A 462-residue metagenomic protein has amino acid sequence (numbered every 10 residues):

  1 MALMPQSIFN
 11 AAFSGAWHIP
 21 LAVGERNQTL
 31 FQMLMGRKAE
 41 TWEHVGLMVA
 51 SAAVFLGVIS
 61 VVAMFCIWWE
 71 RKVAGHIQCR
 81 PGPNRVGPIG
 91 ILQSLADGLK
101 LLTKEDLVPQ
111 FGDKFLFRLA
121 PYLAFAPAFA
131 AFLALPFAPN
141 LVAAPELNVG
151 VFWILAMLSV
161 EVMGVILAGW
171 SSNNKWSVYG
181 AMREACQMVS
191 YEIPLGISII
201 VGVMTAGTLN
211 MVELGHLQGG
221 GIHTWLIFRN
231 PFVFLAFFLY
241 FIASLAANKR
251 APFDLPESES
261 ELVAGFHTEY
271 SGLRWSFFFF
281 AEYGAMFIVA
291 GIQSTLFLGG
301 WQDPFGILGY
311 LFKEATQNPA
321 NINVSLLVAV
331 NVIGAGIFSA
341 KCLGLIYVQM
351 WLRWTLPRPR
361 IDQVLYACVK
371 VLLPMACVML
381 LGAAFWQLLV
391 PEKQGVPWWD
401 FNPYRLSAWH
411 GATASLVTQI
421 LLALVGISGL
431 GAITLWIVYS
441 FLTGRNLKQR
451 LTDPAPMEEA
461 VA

Functional and structural regions predicted by a protein language model:
A2-A462: Selective transmembrane helix interface/packing segments
